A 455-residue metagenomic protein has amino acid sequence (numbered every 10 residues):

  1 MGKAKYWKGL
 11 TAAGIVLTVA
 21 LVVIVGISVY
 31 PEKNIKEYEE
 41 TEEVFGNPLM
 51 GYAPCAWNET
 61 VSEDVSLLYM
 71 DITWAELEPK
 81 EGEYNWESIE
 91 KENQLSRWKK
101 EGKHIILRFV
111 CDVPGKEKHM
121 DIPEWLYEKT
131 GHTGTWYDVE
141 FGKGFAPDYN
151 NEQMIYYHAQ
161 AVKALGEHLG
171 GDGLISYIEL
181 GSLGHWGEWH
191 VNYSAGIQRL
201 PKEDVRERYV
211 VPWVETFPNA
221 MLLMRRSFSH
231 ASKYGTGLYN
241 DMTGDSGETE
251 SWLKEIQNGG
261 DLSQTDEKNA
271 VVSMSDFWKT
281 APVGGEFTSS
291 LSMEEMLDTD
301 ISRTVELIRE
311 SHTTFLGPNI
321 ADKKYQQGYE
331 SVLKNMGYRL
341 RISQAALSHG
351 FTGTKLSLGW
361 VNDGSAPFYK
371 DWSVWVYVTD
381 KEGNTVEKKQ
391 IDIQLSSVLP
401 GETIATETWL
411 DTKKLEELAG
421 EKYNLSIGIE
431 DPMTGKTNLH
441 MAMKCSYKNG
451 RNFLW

Functional and structural regions predicted by a protein language model:
G2-T18: N-terminal Sec-pathway targeting helices
I24, Y30-R97, H104, M154 (+6 more regions): Non-catalytic accessory regions flanking glycosidase/transglycosidase catalytic cores in CAZymes
N34-Q153, A270-Y325: N-terminal substrate-binding region of glycoside hydrolase catalytic domains
L68, L165, I178, W213 (+1 more regions): Conserved, mostly hydrophobic/aromatic
T133-M154, A161-I197: Active-site groove signature of glycoside hydrolases
L174-W186, R206-Y234: Aromatic-lined carbohydrate-recognition surfaces of secreted/lumenal glycan-active proteins
S227-A231, G235-A346: Substrate-binding cleft of secreted/luminal carbohydrate-active enzymes
K334-W455: Extracellular/luminal regions of secreted and cell-surface proteins that mediate adhesion/ECM remodeling
